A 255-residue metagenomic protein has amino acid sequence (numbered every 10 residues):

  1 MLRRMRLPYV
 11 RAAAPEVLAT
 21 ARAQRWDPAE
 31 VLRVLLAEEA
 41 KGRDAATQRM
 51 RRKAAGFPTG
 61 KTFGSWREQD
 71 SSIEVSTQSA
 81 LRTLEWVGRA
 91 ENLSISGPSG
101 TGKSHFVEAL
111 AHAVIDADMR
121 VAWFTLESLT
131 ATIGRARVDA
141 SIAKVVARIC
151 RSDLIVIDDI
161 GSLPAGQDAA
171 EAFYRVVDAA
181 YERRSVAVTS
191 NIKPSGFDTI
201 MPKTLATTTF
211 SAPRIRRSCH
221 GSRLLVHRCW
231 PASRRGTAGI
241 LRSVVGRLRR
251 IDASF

Functional and structural regions predicted by a protein language model:
R3, L7-P58: Interdomain "pre-motor" coupling segment immediately N-terminal to P-loop NTPase/helicase cores
E16-T20, E91-S96, S195-D198: Short hinge/gating elements
K61-R82: N-terminal pre-Walker A segment at the start of P-loop NTPase domains
R82-A90: Phosphate-binding P-loop
A90-F106: Walker A/P-loop nucleotide-binding motif
A109, A113: Active-site signature of alpha/beta-hydrolase-fold catalytic machinery across serine- and Asp/Cys-nucleophile hydrolases
M119-F124, S128-L154, I160-F255: Replace "adjacent to P-loop NTPase cores in ATP/GTP-dependent enzymes" with "adjacent to NTP-binding cores
